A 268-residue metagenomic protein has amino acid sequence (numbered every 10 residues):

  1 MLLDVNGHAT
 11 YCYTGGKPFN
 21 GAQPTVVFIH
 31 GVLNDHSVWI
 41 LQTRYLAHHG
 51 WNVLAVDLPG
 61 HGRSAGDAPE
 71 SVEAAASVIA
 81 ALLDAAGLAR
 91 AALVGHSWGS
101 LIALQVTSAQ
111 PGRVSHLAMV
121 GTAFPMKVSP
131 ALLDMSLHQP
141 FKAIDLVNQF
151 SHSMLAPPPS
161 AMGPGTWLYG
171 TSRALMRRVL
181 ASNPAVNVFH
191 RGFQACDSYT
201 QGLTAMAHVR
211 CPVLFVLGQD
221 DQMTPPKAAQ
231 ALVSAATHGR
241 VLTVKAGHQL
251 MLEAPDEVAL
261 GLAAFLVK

Functional and structural regions predicted by a protein language model:
L2-G15, I40-H48, N52-W98, L260 (+1 more regions): Active-site loop/oxyanion-hole signature of alpha/beta-hydrolase fold enzymes
A22-G31: Short beta-strand element of the alpha/beta-hydrolase
G31-N34, S97: Active-site glycine-rich loops that stabilize anionic/oxyanionic intermediates across multiple enzyme folds
L101-V147: Flexible "cap/lid" loop of the alpha/beta hydrolase fold
D134-H208: Conserved alpha/beta-hydrolase catalytic His-Asp/Glu region
V209, F215-L217, D221: Short beta-strand/loop motif that positions the catalytic acidic residue of the alpha/beta-hydrolase fold
P226-Q249: Catalytic histidine neighborhood in serine/cysteine hydrolases with alpha/beta-hydrolase-type architecture
A246-L260: Catalytic histidine-centered segment of alpha/beta-hydrolase-like enzymes
